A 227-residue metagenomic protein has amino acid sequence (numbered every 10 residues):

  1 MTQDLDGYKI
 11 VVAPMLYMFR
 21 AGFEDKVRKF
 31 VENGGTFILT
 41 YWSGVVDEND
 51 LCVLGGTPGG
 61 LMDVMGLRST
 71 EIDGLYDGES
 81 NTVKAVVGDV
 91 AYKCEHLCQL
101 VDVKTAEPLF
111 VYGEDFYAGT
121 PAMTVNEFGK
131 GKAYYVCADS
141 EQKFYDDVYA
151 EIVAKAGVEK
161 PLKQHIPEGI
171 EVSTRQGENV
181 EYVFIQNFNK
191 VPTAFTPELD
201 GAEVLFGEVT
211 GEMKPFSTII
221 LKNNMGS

Functional and structural regions predicted by a protein language model:
M1-D4: A short, well-structured beta->alpha microelement
D6, P14-S227: A conserved amphipathic helix/loop scaffold that creates a polar/acidic microenvironment used either to coordinate
K9: Conserved acidic residues
